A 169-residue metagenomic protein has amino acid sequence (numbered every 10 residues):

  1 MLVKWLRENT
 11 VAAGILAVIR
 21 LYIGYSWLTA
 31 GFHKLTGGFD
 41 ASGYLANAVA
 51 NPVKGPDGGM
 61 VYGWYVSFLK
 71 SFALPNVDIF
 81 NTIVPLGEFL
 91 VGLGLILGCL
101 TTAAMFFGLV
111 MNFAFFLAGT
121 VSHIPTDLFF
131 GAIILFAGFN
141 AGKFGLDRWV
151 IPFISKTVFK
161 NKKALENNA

Functional and structural regions predicted by a protein language model:
M1-L90, L97-A169: Extended, low-polarity transmembrane helix blocks
